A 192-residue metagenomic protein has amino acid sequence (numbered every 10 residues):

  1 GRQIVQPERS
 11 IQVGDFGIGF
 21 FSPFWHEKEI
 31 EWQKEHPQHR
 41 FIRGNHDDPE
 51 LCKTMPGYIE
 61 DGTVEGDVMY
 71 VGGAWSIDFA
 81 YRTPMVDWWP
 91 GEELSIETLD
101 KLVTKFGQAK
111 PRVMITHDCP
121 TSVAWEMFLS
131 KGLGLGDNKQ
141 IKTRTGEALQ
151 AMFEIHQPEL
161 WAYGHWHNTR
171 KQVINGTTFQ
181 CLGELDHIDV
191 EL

Functional and structural regions predicted by a protein language model:
G1-G66, T145: Core catalytic region of metal-dependent phosphoesterases/phosphodiesterases, especially metallo-beta-lactamase-like
P7, P111-T116, P120, F153 (+1 more regions): Proline-aspartate-enriched helix->loop->beta-strand connector
I11, R40-I42, M69, L160-A162 (+1 more regions): Hydrophobic/aromatic beta-strand patches that form the interior of the parallel beta-sheet core in alpha/beta enzyme
G14-G17, N45-D47, G72-W75, D118-C119 (+2 more regions): Active-site metal-binding loops of divalent metal-dependent hydrolases
G19-F20, P49-C52, S76-A80, T121-E126 (+2 more regions): Short catalytic/ligand-binding loop motif for oxyanion handling, primarily in non-cytosolic enzymes, centered on
E29-H36, F153-H156, I174: Short, conserved loop/helix-junction motifs that constitute active-site signature segments in enzyme catalytic cores
E65, Q150-I155, H167-L192: Binuclear metal-dependent phosphoesterase catalytic core
G66-R144: Active-site-proximal loop/helix segment associated with metal-binding centers of metalloenzymes
